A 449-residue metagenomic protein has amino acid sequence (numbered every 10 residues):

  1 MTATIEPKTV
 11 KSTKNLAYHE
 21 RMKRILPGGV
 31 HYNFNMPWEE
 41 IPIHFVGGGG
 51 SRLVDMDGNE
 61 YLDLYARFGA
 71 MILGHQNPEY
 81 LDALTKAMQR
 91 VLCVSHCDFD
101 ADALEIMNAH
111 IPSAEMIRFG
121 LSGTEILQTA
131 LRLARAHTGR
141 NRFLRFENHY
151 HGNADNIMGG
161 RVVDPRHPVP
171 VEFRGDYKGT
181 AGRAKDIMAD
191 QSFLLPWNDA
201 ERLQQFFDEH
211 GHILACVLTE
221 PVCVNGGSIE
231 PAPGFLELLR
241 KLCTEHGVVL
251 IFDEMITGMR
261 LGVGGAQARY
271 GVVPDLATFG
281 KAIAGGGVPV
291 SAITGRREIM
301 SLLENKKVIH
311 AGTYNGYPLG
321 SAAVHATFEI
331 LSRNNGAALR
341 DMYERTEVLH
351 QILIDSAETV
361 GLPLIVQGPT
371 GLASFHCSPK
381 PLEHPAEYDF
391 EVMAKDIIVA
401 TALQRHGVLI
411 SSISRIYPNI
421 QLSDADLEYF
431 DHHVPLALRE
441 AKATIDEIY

Functional and structural regions predicted by a protein language model:
T2-Y449: Conserved N-terminal phosphate-binding loop of PLP-dependent enzymes in the Aspartate aminotransferase
